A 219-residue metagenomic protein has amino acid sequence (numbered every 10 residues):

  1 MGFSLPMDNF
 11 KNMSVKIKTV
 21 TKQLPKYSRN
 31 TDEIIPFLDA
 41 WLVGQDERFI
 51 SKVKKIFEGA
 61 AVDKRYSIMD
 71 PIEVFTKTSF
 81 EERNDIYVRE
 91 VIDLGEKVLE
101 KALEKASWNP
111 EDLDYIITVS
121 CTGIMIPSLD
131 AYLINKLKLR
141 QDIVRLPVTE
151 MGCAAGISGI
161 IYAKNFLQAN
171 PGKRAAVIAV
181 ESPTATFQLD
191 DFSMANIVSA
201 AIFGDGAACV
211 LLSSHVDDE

Functional and structural regions predicted by a protein language model:
F3-N12, R89, E96, E100-E111 (+1 more regions): Acyl-thioester C-C bond-transforming condensing/cleaving domain
S4-R89, L189-E219: Condensing-enzyme catalytic core mediating Claisen C-C bond formation in acyl metabolism
T21, S120, E150: Conserved residues at beta->alpha junctions
K55, L94-K97: A non-catalytic, amphipathic alpha-helix used as a structural packing/dimerization or gating element in enzyme scaffolds
I56, I116, A175: Receiver (REC) domain switch-region micro-motif
D70, I116, P147: Residue-level "edge-of-site" marker
D114-S120: Short glycine-rich or small-residue beta-strand-to-loop segments that form or flank ligand, phosphate, metal/Fe-S
